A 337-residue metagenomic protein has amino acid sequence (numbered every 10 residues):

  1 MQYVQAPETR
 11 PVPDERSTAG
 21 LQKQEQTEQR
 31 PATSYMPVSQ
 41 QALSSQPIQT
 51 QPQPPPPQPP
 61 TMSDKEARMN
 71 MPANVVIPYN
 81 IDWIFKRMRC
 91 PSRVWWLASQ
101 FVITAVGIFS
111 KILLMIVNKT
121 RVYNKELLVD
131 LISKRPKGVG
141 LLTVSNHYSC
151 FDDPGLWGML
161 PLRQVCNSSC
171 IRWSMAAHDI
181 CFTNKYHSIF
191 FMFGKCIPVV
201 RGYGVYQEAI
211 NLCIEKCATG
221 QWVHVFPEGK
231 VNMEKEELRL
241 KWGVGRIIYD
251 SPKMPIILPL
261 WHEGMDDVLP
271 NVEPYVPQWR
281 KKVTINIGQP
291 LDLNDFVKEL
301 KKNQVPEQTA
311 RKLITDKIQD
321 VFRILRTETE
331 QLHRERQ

Functional and structural regions predicted by a protein language model:
M1-M115, T327-Q337: Eukaryotic N-terminal low-complexity, Ser/Thr- and Lys/Arg-rich leader segments that predominantly function as
F85-S92, R135-G204: Catalytic core of membrane glycerolipid acyltransferases/transacylases, capturing the structured, soluble-facing
R89, K185-I189, W222, M233-V305: A cross-family acyltransferase "interaction/gating" segment
V94-K119, Q164, T183-G194, P274-R280: Alpha-helical membrane-targeting segments
L113-G140: A short, well-structured juxtamembrane/interface segment
R121, K125, I180, Y203-Q207 (+1 more regions): A conditional alpha-helix N-cap/helix-loop micro-motif detector
G138-S145, Q221-P227, P255: Generic beta-sheet signal
Y206-E237, G288-L293, R311-L325: N-terminal/domain-start segments enriched in small and hydrophobic, helix-friendly residues, covering either
